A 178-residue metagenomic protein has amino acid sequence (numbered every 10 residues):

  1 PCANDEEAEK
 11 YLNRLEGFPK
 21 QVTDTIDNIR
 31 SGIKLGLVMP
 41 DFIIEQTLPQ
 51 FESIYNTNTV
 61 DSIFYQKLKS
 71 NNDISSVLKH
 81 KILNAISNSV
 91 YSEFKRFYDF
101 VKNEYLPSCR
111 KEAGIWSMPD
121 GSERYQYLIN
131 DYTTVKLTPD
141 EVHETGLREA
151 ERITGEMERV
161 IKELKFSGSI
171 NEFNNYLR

Functional and structural regions predicted by a protein language model:
P1-R178: N-terminal maturation segment of proteins
